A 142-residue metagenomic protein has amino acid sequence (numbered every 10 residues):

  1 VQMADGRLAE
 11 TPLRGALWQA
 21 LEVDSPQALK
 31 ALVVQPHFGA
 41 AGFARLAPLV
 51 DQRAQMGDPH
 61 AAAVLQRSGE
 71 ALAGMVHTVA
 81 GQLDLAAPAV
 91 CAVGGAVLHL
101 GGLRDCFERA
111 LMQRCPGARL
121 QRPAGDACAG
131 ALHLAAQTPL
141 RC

Functional and structural regions predicted by a protein language model:
Q2-C142: ATP-binding/phosphotransfer module of carbohydrate and carboxylate kinases, centering on a glycine-rich
